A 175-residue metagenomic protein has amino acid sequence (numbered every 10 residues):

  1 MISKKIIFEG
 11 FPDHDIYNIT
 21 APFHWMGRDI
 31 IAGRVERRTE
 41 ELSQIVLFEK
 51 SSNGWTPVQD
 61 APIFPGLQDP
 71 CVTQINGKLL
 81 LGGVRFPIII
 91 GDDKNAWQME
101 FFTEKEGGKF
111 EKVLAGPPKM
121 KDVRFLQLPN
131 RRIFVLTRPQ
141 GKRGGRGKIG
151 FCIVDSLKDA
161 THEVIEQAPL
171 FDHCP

Functional and structural regions predicted by a protein language model:
M1-P65, Q74-P175: Beta-rich carbohydrate-recognition and catalytic domains
